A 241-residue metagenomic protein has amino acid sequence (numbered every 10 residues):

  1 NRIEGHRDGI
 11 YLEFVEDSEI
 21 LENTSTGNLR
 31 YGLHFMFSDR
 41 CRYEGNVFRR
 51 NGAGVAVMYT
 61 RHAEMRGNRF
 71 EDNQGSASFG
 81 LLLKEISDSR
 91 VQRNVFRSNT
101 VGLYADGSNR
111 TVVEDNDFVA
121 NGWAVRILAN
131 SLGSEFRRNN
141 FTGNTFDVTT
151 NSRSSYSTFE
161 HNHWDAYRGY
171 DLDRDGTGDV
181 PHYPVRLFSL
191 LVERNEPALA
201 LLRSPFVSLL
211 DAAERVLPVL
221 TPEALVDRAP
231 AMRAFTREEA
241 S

Functional and structural regions predicted by a protein language model:
R7-F14, L29-M36, G52-Y59, Q74-L81 (+4 more regions): Short glycine/acidic-rich loop motifs that flank beta-strands on beta-rich extracellular proteins
V15, I20, L33, S38 (+12 more regions): Parallel beta-helix/beta-solenoid
Q74-G80, S89, T111-S241: Functionally critical loop-and-helix segments that line ligand-binding/catalytic clefts of soluble enzyme domains
